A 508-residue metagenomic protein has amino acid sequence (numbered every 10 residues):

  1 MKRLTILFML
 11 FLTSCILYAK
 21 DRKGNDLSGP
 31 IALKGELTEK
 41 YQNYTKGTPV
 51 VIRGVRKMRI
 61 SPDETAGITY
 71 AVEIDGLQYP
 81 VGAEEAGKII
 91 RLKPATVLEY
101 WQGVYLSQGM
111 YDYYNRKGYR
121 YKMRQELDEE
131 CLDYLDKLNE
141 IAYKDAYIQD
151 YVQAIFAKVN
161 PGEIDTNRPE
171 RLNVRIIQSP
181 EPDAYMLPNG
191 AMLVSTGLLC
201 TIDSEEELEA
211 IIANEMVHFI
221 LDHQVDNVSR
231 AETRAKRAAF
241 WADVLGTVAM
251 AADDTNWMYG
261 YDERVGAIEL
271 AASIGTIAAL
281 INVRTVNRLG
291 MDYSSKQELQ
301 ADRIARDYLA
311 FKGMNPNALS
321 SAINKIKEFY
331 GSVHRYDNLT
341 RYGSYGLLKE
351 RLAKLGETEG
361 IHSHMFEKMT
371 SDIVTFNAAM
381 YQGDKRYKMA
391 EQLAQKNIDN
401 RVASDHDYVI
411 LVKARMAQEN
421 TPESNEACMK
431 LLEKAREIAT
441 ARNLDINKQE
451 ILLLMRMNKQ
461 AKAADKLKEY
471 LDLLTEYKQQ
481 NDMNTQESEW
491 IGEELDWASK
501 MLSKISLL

Functional and structural regions predicted by a protein language model:
K2-M9: Sec-dependent signal peptide recognition, specifically the positively charged N-region followed immediately by
L10-L17: Hydrophobic h-region of N-terminal signal peptides that target proteins for export in Gram-negative bacteria
A19-N25, G266-S273: Short beta-strand/loop turn elements enriched in aromatics
R22-W257, N287-D292, I304-K349, T358-M365 (+5 more regions): Peri-catalytic and regulatory segments of divalent metal-dependent proteins
D222, D254-R264, I268, I274-Y293: Substrate-binding clefts and substrate-entry loops adjacent to catalytic sites of polymer-processing enzymes acting on
